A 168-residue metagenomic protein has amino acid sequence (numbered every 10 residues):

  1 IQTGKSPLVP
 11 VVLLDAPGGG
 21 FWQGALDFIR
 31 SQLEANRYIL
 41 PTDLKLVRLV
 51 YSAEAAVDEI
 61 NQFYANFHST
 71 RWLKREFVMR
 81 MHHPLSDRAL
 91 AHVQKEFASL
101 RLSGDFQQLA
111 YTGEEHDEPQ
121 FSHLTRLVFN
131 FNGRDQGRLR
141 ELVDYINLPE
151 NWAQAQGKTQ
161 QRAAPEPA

Functional and structural regions predicted by a protein language model:
I1-L49, A56-V57, Y64-R71: Conserved phosphate- and dinucleotide-binding cores of soluble alpha/beta proteins, encompassing both enzyme active
V47, A53-A168: SAM-dependent methyltransferases
